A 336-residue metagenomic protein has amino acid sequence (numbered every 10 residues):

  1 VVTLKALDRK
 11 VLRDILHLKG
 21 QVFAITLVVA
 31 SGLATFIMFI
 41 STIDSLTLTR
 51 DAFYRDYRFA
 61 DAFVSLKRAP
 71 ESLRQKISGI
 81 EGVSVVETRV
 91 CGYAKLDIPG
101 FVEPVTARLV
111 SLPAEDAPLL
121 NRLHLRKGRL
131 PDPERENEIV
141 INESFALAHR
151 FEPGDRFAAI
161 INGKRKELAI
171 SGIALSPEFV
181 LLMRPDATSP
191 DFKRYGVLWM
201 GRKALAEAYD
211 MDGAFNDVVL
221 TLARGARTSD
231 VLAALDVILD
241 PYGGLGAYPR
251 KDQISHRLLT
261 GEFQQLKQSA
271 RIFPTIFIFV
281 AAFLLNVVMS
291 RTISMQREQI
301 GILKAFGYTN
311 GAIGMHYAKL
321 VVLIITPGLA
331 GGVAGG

Functional and structural regions predicted by a protein language model:
V2-F279, R291, N310-G311: Membrane transport/envelope proteins' first extracytoplasmic loop
D14, L18, L259, F283-V322: Interfacial "coupling" helices/loops that link adjacent transmembrane helices in transporter permeases
V28, A146, S294-M295, L303-A305 (+1 more regions): Helix-capping/transition residues at the boundaries of transmembrane alpha-helices and the short helical linkers
D44, S290, I324, G328: Residue-level signal for conserved functional micro-sites within the alpha-helical transmembrane segments of Major
G154, G307, G332: Conserved G/P- and acidic residue-centered "switch" motifs that form tight phosphate/ATP-binding loops in soluble
I276, L320-G336: Hydrophobic alpha-helical transmembrane segments that constitute the membrane-spanning cores of multi-pass membrane
